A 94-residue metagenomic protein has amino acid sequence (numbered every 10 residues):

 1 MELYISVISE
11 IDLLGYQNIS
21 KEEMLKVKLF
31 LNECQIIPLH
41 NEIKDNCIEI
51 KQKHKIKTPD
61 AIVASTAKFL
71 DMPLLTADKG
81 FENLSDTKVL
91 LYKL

Functional and structural regions predicted by a protein language model:
M1-N18, Q35-L39: PIN/NYN-family metal-dependent endoribonuclease catalytic core
I5-S6, I56-K57, D78, L94: Histidine- and aromatic-rich ligand-binding microenvironments
I8-K26, I48-Q52: A short secondary-structure junction motif
S9, I43, I62-V63, G80-F81: Alpha-helix capping/helix-boundary segments
V27-L31: Short, conserved catalytic or adaptor-binding loops enriched in Gly and charged residues
N32-K53: Acidic catalytic patch
P38, T58, L75-T76: Short beta-strand scaffold positions
A64, K68-L94: Acidic, PIN/NYN-like endoribonuclease modules and their adjacent C-terminal/linker elements
